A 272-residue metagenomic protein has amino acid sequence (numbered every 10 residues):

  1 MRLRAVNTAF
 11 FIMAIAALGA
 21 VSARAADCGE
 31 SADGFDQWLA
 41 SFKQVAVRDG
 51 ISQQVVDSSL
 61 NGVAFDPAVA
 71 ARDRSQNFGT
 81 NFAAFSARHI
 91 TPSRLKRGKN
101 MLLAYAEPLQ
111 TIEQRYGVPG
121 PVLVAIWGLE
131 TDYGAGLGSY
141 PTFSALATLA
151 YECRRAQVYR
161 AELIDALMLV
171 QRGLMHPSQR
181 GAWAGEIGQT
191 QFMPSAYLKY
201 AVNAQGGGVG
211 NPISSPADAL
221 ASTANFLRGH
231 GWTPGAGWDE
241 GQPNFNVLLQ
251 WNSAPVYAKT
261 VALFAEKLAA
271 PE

Functional and structural regions predicted by a protein language model:
M1-F11: Bacterial N-terminal signal peptides that target proteins for export
A9-G19: Bacterial N-terminal signal peptides
V21-A25: Sec/Tat signal peptide C-region and signal peptidase I cleavage site
A26-E30: Short acidic/polar N-terminal linker immediately downstream of export determinants
S31-Q53, D57: Mature N-terminal segment immediately following signal peptide/propeptide cleavage in secreted/periplasmic
I51-E272: Catalytic glycan-binding domains that act on GlcNAc-containing polysaccharides
